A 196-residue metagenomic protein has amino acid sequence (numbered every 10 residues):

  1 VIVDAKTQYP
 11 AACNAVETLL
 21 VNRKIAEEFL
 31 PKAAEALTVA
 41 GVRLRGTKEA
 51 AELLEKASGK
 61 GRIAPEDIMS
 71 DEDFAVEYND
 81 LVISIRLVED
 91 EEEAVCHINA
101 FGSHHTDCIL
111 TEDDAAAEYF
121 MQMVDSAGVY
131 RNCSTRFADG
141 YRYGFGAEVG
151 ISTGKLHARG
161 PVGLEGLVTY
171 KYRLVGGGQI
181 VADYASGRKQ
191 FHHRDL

Functional and structural regions predicted by a protein language model:
V1-D80, R131: ALDH superfamily catalytic-core signature
P10, N14, G41-R45, R86 (+2 more regions): Residue-level signal for secondary-structure boundary elements
T18-V21, D80-E89, H104-I109: Short, well-ordered beta-strand elements within core beta-sheets of diverse protein domains
R23-K24, K48, V88-E91, D114: Alpha-helix N-cap/helix-start capping motif
V42, L81-I83, F145-A147: Change "...and in nucleic-acid phosphodiester-cleaving endonucleases..." to "...and in nucleic-acid processing enzymes
L54, E91, C96-L196: C-terminal core of ALDH-fold dehydrogenases
